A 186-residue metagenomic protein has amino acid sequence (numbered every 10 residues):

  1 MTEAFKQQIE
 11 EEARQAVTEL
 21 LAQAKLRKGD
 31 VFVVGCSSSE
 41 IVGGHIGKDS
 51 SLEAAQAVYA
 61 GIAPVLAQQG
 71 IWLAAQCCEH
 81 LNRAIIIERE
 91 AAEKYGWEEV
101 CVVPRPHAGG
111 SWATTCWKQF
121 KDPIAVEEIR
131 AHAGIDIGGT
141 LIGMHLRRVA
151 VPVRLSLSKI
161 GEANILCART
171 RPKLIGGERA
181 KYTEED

Functional and structural regions predicted by a protein language model:
M1-F32, L52-V65: N-terminal glycine-/serine-/threonine-rich phosphate-binding loop
A4, G29, V42, A67-G70 (+3 more regions): Non-catalytic beta/alpha edge segments that cap or flank active sites
T18, A22-K25, A63-I71, W117-A125 (+1 more regions): Generic secondary-structure signature for well-ordered alpha-helical cores
A24-L26, A108, R154-K159: Solvent-exposed alpha-helices and their adjacent loops that cap or buttress functional pockets in soluble metabolic
D30-G35, L73-A74: Short glycine-rich phosphate-binding loop at a beta-alpha junction
I41-I46, S50-A57, P64-R83, A108: Active-site histidine-anchored catalytic micro-motif
Q69-H132, I137-G138: Ligand-binding beta-strand-loop-alpha-helix segment within the catalytic cores of soluble metabolic enzymes
T114, K118-D186: Glycine-rich, aromatic-bearing surface loops/beta-hairpins
